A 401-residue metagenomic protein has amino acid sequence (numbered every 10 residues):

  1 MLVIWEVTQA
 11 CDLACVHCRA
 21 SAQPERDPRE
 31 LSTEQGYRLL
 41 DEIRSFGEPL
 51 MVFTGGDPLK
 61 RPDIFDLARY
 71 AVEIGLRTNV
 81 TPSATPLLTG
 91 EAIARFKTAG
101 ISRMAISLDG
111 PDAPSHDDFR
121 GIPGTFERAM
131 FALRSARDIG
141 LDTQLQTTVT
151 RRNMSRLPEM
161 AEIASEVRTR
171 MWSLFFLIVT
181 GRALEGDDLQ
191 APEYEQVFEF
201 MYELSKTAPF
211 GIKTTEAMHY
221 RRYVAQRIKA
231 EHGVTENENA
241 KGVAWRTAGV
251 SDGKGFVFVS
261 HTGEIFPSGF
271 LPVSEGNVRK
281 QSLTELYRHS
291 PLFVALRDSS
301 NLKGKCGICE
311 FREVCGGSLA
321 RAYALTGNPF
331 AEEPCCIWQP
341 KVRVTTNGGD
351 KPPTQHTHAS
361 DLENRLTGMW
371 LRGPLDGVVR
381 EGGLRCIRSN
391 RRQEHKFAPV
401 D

Functional and structural regions predicted by a protein language model:
M1-A99, R103: Conserved alpha-helical substructure of the radical SAM core
A14, G47, G100, R168-R170 (+2 more regions): Short loop/turn motifs at secondary-structure junctions
H17, L50, R103, T169-M171 (+2 more regions): Residues at the N-termini of beta-strands
Q23, G56, D109, L177 (+3 more regions): Flexible loop residues that form catalytic and substrate-binding hotspots at small-molecule/glycan-binding clefts
L31, R77, K97-A99, S107-D109 (+4 more regions): Radical SAM enzyme [4Fe-4S]-AdoMet core and its adjacent flexible, acidic and glycine-rich loops/tails across
E42, A92-R95, S135, I163 (+1 more regions): Well-formed, non-transmembrane alpha-helical positions, independent of function
F270-D401: Flexible mid-to-C-terminal extensions adjoining Fe-S/redox cofactors in radical SAM and related proteins
